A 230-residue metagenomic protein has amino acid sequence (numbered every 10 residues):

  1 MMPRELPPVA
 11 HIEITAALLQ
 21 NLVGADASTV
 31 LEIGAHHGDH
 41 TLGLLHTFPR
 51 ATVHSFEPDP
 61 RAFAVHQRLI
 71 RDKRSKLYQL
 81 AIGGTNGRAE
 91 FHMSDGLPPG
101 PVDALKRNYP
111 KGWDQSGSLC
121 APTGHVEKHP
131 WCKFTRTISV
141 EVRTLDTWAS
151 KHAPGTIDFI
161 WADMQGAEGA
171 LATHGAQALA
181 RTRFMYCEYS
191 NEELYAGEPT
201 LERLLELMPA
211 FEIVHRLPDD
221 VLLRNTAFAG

Functional and structural regions predicted by a protein language model:
M1-G230: Phosphate/nucleotide-binding beta-alpha loop and adjacent structural elements of enzyme active sites
